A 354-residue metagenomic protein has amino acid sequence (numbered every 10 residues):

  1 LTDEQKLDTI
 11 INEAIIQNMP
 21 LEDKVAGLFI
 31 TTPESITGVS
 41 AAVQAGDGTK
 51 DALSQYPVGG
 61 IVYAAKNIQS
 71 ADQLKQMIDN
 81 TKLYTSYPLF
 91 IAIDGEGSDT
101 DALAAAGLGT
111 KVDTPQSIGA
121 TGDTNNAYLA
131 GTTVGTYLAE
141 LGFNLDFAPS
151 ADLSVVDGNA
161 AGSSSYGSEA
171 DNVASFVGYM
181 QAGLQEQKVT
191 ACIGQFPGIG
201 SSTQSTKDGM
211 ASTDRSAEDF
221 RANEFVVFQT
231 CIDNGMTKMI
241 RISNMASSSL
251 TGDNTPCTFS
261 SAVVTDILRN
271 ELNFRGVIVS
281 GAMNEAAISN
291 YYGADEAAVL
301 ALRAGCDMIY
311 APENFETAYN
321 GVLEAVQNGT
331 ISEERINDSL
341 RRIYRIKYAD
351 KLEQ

Functional and structural regions predicted by a protein language model:
L1-I91, G95-A102: N-terminal hydrophobic targeting/anchoring segments and the immediately downstream early-domain regions of hydrolases
T2, A14, E34-S40, G60-Q69 (+7 more regions): Second-shell loop/turn segments in exported
P20, A41, A45, S70-L83 (+4 more regions): Second-shell residues forming the walls of enzyme active-site clefts
A26-P33, G59-Y63, L89-G95, L145-P149 (+5 more regions): Hydrophobic faces of well-ordered beta-strands that scaffold small-molecule active sites in alpha/beta enzyme cores
E34-T37, I93-D101, A105-A106, N144-S154 (+3 more regions): Short glycine-enriched loops at secondary-structure junctions
T49-S70, F147, V155-N159, I232-N254: Short acidic, glycine-rich surface-loop motifs adjacent to enzyme active sites
D113-Q181, Q185: A substrate-binding/cap region within the structured catalytic cores of diverse enzymes
Q327-Q354: Mid-to-C-terminal alpha-helical segments outside catalytic/metal-binding sites
